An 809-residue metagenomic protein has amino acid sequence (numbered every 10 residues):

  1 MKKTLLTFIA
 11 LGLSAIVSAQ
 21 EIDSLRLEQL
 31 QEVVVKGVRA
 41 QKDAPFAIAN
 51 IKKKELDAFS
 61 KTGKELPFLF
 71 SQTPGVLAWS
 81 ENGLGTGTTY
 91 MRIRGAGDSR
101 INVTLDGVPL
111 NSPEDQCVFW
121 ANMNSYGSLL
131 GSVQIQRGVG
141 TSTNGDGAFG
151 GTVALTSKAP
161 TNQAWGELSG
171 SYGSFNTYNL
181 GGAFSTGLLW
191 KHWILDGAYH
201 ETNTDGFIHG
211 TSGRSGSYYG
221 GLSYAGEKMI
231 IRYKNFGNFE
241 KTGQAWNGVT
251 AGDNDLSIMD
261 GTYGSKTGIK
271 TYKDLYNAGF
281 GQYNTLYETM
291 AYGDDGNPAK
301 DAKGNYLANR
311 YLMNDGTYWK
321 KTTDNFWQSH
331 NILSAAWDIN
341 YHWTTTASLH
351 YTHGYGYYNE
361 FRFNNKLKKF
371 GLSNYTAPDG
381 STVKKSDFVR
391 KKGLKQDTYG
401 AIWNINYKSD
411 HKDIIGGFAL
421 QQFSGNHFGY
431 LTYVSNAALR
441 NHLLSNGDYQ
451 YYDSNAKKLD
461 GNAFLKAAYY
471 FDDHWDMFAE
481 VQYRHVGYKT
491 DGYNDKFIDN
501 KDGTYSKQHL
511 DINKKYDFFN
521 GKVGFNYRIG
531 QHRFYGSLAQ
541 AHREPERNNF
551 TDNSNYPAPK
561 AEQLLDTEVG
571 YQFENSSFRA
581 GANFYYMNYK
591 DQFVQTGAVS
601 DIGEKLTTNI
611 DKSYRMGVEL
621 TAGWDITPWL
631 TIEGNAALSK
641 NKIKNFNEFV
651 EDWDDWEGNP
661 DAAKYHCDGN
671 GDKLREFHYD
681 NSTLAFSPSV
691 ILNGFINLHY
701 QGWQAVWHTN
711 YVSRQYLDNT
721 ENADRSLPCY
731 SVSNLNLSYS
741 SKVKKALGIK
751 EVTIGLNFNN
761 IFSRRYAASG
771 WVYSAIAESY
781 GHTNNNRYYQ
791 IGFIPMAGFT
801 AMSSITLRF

Functional and structural regions predicted by a protein language model:
Q20-A58, D98, R579: Short, acidic, small-residue-rich periplasmic hinge/interaction motif at the N-terminus of Gram-negative outer-membrane
P67-P109, G131: Extracytoplasmic beta-strand/coil segments of soluble accessory domains associated with Gram-negative outer-membrane
P109-R137, T156: Short acidic/polar hinge/loop motifs at secondary-structure boundaries that mediate gating or recognition
W165, Y172-N203, I208-N247, A251-E288 (+2 more regions): Transmembrane beta-barrel wall of Gram-negative outer-membrane proteins
T344-H350, N526-R528, R533-A539, K560-M616 (+5 more regions): Membrane-embedded beta-barrel scaffold of Gram-negative outer-membrane proteins
I415-I529, E544-P545, N549-T551, E648: Signature of Gram-negative outer-membrane beta-barrel scaffolds
D473, Y586-N588, T608-N719, R808: Gram-negative outer-membrane beta-barrel transporters
I632, K640, S713-L717, Y739-F809: C-terminal beta-signal and adjacent terminal beta-strands/loops of Gram-negative outer-membrane beta-barrel proteins
